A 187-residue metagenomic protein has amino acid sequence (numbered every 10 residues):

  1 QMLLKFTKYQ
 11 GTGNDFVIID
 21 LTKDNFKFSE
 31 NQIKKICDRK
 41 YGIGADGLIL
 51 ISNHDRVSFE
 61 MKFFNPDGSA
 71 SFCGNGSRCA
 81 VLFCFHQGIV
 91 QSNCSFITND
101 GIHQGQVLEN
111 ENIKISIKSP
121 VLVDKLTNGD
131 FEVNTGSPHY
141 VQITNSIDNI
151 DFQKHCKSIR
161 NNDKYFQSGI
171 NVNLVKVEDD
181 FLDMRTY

Functional and structural regions predicted by a protein language model:
M2-E109, V141-Y187: A glycine-rich beta-to-alpha transition motif near the start of alpha/beta enzyme domains, typified by
V17, I113-S116: A generic structural motif
I115-G129, K154-K157: Active-site glycine-rich loop that binds ribose-phosphate moieties when present
